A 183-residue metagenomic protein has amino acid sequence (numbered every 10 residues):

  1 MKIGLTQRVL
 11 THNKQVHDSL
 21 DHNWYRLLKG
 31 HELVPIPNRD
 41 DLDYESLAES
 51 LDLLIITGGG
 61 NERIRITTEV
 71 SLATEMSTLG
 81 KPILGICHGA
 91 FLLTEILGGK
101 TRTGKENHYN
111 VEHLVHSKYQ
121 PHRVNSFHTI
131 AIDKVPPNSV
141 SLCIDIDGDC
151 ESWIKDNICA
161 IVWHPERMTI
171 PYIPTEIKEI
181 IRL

Functional and structural regions predicted by a protein language model:
M1-K81, I86-H88, I96, R102 (+5 more regions): N-terminal beta1-alpha1 cap of cysteine-dependent amidohydrolase-like domains
G89, H128: A generic "binding-loop/recognition-motif" signal
T103-S126: An acidic, glycine-rich "communication" segment
R123-V124, C159-H164: Active-site-proximal beta-strand elements of phosphoester/diester hydrolases
N125, A131-K134: Substrate-binding strand-loop-helix patch in Rossmann-like NAD(P)-dependent oxidoreductase/epimerase domains
